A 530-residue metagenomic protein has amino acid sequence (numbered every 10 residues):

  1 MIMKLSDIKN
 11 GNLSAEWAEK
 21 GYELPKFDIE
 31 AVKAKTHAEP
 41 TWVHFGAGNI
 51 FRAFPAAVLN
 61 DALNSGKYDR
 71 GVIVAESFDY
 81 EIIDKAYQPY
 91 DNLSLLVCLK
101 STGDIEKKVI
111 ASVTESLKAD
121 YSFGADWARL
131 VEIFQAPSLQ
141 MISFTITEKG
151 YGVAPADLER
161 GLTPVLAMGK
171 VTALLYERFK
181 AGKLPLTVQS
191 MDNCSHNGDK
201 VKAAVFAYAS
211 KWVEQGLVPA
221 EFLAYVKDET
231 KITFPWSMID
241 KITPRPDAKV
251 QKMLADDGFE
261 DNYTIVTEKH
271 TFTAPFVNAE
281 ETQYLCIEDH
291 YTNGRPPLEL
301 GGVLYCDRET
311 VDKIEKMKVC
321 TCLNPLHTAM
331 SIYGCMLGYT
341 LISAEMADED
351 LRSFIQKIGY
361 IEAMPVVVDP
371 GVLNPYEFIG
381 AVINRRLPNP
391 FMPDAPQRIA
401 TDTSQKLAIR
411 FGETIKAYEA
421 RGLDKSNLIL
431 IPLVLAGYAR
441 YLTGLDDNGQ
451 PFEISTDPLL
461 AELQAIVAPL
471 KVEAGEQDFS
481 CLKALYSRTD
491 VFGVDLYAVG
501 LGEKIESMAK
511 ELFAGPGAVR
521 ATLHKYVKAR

Functional and structural regions predicted by a protein language model:
I2-F45, N49-R530: Substrate/ligand-engaging "lid" and interaction regions
